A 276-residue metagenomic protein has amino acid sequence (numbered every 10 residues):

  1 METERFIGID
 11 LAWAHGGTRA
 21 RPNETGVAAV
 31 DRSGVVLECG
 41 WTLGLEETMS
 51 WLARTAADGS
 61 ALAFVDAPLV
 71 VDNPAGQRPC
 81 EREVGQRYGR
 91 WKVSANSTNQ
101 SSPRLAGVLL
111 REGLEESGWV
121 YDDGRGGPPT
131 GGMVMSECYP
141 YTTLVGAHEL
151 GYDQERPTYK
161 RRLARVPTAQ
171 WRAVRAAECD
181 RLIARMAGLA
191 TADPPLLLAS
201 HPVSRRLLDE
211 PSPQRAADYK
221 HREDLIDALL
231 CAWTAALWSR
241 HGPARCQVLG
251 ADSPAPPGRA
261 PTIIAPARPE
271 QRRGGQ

Functional and structural regions predicted by a protein language model:
M1-I7, L11-Q276: RNase H-like (RuvC/DEDD) metal-dependent nuclease/polynucleotide-processing core
